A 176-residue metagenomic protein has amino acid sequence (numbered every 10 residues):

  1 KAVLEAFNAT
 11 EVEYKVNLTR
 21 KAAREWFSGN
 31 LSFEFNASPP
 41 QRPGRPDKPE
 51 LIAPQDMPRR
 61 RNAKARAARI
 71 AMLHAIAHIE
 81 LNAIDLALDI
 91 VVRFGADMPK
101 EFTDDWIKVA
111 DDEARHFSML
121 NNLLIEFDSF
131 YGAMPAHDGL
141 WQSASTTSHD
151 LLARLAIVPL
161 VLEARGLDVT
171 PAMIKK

Functional and structural regions predicted by a protein language model:
K1-K176: Non-heme di-metal
